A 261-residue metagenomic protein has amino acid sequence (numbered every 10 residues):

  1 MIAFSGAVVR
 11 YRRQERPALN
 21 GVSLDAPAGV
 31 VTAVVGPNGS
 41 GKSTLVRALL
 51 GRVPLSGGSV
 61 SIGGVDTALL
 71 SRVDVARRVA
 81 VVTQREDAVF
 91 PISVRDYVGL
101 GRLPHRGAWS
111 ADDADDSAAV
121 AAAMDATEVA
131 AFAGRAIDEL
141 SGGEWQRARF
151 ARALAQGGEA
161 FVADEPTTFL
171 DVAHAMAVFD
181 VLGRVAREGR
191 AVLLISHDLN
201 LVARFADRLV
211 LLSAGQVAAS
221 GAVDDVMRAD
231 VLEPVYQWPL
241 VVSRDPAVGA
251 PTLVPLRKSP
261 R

Functional and structural regions predicted by a protein language model:
M1-F4, V8-G21, L69-S71, V89: A short, flexible loop at the N-terminus of ABC-type nucleotide-binding domains that lies
V35-P37: The feature captures the beta-strand-to-loop junction immediately N-terminal to the Walker
L50: Helix-to-loop junction immediately C-terminal to a conserved catalytic motif
G58-D66, V75: Conserved ABC transporter NBD signature motif
G99, A114-F132: Conserved ABC ATPase "signature" region
A136-L140, E144: Conserved ABC ATPase signature
F161-E165: Catalytic Walker B motif of ABC-type/P-loop ATPase nucleotide-binding domains
V235-R261: ABC ATPase nucleotide-binding domains
